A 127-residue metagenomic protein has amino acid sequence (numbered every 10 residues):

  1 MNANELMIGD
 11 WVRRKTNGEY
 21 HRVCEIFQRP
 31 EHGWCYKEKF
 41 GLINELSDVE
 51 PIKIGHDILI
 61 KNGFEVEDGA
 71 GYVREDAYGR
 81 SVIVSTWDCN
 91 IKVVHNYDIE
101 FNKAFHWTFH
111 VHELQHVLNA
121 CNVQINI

Functional and structural regions predicted by a protein language model:
R13-R14: A generic structural signal for residues embedded in beta-strands
G18-E31: Short beta-strand-centered aromatic/proline hotspots
H32-F40: SH3/SH3-like beta-barrel fold
F40-E65, W107-C121: Intrinsically disordered, low-complexity, charged/polar segments
E65-N90: Amphipathic, interaction-prone secondary-structure segments
V82-F109: Intrinsically disordered, low-complexity regulatory segments enriched in Ser/Thr/Pro and charged residues
